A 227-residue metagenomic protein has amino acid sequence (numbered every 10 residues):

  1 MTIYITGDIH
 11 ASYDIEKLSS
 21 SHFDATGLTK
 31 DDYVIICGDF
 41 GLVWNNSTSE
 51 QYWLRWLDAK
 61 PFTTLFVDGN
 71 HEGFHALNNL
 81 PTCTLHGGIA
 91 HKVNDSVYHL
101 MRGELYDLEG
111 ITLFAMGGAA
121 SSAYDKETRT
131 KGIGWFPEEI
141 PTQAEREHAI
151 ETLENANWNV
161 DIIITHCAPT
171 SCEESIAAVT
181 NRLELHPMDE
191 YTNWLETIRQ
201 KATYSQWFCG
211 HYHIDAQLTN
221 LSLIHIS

Functional and structural regions predicted by a protein language model:
M1-Y4, E104-A115, I162, T219-S222: Beta-strand-turn-beta hairpins that frame and shape the catalytic cleft of phosphate-ester-processing enzymes
T2, T6, S12-L108, E184 (+3 more regions): Core catalytic region of metal-dependent phosphoesterases/phosphodiesterases, especially metallo-beta-lactamase-like
I9-H10, F40-G41, N70-G73, A119-A120 (+2 more regions): Catalytic metal-binding/acid-base residues of hydrolase active sites
T29, W158, A202: Structured loop/turn residues at beta-strand edges in well-structured enzyme cores
G88, D95, E109-P187: Active-site-proximal loop/helix segment associated with metal-binding centers of metalloenzymes
V160-T165, T203-Y204, C209: Proline-aspartate-enriched helix->loop->beta-strand connector
S205, C209-L221: Low-complexity, intrinsically disordered Gly/Pro/Thr-rich segments
I224-I226: Conserved small/polar residues in nucleotide/adenosyl-binding loops
